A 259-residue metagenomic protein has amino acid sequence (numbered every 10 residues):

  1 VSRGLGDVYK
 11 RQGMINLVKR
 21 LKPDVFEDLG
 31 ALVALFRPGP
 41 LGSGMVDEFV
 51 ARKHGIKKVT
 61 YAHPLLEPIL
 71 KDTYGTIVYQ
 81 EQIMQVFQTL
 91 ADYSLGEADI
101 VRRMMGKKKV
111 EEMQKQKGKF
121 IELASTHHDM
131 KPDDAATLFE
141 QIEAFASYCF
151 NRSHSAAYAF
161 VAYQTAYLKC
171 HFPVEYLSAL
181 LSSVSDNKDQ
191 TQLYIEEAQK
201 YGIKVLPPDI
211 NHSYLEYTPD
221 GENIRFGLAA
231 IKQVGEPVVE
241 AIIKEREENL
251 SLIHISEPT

Functional and structural regions predicted by a protein language model:
R3, D7-L252, S256: Noncatalytic, beta-rich nucleic-acid-contacting surfaces in large DNA/RNA-processing enzymes
